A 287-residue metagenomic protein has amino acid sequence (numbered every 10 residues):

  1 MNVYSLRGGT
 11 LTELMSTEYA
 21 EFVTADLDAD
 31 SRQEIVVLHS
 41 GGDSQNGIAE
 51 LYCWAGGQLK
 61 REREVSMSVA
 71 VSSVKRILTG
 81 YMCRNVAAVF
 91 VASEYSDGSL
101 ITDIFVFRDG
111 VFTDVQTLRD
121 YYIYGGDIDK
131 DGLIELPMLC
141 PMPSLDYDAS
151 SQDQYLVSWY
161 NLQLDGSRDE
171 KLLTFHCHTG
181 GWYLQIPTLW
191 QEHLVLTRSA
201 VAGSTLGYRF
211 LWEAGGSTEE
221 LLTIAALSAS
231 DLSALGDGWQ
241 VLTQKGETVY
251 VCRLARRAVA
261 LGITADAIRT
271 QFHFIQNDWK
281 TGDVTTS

Functional and structural regions predicted by a protein language model:
M1-R209, A229-R256, A260, A267-S287: Beta-propeller-forming repeat regions
W212-S230: A short acidic-to-branched-hydrophobic micro-motif
